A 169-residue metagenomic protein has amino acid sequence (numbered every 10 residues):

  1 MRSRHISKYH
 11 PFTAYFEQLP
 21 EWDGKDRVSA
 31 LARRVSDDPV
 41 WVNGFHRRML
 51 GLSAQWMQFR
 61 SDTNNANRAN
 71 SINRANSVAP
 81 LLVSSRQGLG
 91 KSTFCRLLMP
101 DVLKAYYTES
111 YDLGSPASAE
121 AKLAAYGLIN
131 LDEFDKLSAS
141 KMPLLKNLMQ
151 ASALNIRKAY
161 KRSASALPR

Functional and structural regions predicted by a protein language model:
S3-A125: P-loop NTPase catalytic core of nucleic-acid-dependent motor ATPases
A79, D135, R162-S165: Conserved nucleotide-state-sensing and coupling region of NTP-binding domains
Y106-T108, L131, A153-I156: Glycine-rich loops and low-complexity Gly/Arg-rich segments that provide flexible linkers or classic glycine-based
D112-L113, L137, K141, S163: Residue-level signal for alpha-helical context at structural boundaries
S118-A124, R157-R169: AAA+/SF3 P-loop NTPase mechanochemical coupling elements
Y126-M149: Conserved AAA+/SF3 P-loop NTPase catalytic/coupling segment centered on the Walker-B
M142-S163: Conserved catalytic/switch belt of AAA+ P-loop NTPases
